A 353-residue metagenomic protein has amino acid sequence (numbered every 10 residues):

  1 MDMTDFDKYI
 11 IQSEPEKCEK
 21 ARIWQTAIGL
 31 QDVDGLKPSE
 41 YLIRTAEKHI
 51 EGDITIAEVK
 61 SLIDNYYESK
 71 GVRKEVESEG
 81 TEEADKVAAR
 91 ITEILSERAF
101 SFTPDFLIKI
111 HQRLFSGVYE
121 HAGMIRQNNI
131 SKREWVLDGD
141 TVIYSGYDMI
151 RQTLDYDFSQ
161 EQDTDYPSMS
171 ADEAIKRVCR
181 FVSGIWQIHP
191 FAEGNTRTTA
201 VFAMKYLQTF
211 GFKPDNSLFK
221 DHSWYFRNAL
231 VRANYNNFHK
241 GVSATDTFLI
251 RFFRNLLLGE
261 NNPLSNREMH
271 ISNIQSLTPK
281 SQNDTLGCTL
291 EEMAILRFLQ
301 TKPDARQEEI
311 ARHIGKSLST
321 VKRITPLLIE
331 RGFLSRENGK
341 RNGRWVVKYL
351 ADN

Functional and structural regions predicted by a protein language model:
M1-N353: FIC/Doc superfamily catalytic core
